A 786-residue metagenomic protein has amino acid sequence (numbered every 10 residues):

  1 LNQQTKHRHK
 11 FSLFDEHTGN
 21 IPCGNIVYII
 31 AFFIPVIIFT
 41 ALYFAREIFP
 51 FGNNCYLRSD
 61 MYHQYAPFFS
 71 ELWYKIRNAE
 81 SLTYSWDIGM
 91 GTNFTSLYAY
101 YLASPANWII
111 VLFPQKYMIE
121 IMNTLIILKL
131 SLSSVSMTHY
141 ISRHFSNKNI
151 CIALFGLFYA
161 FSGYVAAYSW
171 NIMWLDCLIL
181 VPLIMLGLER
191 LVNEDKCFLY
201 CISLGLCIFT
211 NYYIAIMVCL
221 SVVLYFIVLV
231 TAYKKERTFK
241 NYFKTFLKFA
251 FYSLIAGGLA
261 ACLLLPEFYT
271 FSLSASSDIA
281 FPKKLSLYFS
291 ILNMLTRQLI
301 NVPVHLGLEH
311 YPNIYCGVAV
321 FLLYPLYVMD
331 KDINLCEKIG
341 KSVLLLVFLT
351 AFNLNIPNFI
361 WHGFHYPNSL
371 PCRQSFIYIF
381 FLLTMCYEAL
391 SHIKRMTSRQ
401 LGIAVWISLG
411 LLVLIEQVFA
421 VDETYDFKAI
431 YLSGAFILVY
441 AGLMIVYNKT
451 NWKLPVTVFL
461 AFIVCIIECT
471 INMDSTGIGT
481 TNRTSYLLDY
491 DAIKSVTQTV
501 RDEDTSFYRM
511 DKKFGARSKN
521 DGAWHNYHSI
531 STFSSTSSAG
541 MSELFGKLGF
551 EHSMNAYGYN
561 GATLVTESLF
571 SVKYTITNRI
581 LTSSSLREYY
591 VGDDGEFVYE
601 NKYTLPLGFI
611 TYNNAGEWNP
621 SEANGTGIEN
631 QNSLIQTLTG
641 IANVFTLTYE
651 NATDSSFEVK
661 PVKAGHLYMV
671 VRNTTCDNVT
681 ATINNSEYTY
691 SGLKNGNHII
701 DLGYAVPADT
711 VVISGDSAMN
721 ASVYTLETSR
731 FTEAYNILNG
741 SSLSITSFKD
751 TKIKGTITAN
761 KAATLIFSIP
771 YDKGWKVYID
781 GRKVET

Functional and structural regions predicted by a protein language model:
L1-I48, K244, K248, V446 (+2 more regions): Start-transfer (signal-anchor) and selected internal transmembrane alpha helices of multi-pass inner/ER membrane
G24-S59, P67, Y252-E267, L346-L349 (+1 more regions): Transmembrane signal-anchor helices characteristic of membrane glycosylation enzymes that use polyprenol
V36-F39, I126-H144, N149-Y233, T245-F268 (+3 more regions): Membrane-embedded helix bundles of polyisoprenyl
Y43-S146, I150-P182, L206, T210-Y213 (+2 more regions): Active-site lumenal/periplasmic loops and adjacent helix-entry segments of GT-C-fold, multi-pass membrane
S59-L72, P105, T245-K248, Y252-K331 (+6 more regions): Periplasmic/ER-lumenal interhelical loops and adjacent helix-loop junctions in multi-pass membrane proteins
S133-I141, L180-V192, L220-V228, F321-V328 (+3 more regions): Transmembrane alpha-helical segments
D195, I214, I339-T350, L354-F359 (+1 more regions): Contiguous transmembrane helix-bundle modules in multi-pass membrane proteins
F427, L454-A763, S768-K776, D780-E785: Soluble catalytic regions of membrane-associated enzymes that act on cell-envelope and secretory-pathway components
